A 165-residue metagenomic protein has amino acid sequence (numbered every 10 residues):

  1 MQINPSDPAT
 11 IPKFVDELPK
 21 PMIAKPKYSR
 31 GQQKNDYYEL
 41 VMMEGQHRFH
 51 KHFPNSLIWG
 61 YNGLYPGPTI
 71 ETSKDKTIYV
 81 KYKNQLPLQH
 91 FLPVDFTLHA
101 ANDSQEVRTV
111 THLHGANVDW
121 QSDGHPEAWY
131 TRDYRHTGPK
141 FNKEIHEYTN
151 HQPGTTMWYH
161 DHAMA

Functional and structural regions predicted by a protein language model:
M1-L113, N117-T137, K143: N-terminal, post-signal-peptide metal-ligating segments of extracellular/periplasmic oxidoreductases, dominated by
W129, D133-A165: A conserved hydrophobic secondary-structure block that centers on an alpha-helix together with its immediately flanking
